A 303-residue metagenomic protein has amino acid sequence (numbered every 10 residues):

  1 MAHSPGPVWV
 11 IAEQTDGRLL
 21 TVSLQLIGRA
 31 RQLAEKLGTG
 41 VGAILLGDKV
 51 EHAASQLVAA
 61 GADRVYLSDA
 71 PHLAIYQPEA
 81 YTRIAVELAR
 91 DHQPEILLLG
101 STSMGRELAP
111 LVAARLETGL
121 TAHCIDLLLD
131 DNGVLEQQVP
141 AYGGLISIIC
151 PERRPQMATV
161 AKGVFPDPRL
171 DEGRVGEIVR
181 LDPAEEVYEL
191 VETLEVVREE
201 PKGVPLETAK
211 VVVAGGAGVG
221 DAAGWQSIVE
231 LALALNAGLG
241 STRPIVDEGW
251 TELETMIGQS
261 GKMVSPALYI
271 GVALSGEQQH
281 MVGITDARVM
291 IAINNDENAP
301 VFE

Functional and structural regions predicted by a protein language model:
M1-E303: N-terminal glycine-rich FAD/FM-binding segment characteristic of electron-transfer flavoproteins
